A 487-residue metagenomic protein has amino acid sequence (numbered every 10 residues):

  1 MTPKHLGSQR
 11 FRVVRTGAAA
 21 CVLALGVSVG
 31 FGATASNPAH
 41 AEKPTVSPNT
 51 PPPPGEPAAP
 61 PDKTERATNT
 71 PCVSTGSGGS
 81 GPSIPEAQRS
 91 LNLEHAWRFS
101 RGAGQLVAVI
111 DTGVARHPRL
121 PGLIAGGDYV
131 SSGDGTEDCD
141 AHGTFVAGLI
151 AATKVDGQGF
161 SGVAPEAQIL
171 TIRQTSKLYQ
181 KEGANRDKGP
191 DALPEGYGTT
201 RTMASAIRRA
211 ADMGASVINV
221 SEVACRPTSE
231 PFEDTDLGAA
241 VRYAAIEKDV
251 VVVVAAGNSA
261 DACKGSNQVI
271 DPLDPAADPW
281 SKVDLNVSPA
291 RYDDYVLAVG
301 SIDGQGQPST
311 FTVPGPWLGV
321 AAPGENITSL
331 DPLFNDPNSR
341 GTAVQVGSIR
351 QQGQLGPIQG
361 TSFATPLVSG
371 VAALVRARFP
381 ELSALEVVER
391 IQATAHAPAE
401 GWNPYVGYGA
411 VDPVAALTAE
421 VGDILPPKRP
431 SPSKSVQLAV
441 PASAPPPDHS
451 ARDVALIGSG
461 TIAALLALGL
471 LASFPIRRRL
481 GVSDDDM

Functional and structural regions predicted by a protein language model:
M1-E42, S459-R477: Secretory targeting and sorting signals
S36-G104, P118-R119: Protease zymogen maturation seam
H95-V107, T112-A125, D134-G196, Y295 (+2 more regions): Subtilisin-like serine protease catalytic core
A103-V107, P165-L170, D212-I218, I246-V252 (+2 more regions): Loop/turn elements at helix/coil->beta-strand transitions in domains of secreted/extracellular proteins
A147-I150, K264-S266, G356-P357, F363-P380: Short, small-residue alpha-helix embedded
Y179-S288, G356-Q359, F363: Substrate-binding/access-modulating region of protease and related hydrolase catalytic domains
D278-A373: Extracellular S/T/G-rich loop segment that most often corresponds to the catalytic His/Ser-adjacent loop
F379-M487: C-terminal subdomain of the subtilisin-like protease fold in secreted/lumenal serine endopeptidases
